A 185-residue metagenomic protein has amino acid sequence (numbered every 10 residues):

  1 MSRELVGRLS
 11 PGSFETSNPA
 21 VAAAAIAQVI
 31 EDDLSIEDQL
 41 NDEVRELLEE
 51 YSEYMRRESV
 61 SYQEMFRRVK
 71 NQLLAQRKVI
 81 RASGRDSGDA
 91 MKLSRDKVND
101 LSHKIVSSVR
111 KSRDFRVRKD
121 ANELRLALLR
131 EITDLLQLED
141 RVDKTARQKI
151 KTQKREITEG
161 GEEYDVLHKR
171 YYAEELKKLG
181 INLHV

Functional and structural regions predicted by a protein language model:
M1-A90, S108-D134, T145-K151: Charged, amphipathic alpha-helical regulatory modules used for macromolecular assembly or allosteric control
E37, I80, K178-V185: Short amphipathic alpha-helical segments at helix boundaries and their inter-helical linkers
E37, R95, L136-D140: Amphipathic, non-membrane alpha-helical segments in soluble helical-bundle scaffolds
M65, L136-L183: Amphipathic alpha-helical packing elements
